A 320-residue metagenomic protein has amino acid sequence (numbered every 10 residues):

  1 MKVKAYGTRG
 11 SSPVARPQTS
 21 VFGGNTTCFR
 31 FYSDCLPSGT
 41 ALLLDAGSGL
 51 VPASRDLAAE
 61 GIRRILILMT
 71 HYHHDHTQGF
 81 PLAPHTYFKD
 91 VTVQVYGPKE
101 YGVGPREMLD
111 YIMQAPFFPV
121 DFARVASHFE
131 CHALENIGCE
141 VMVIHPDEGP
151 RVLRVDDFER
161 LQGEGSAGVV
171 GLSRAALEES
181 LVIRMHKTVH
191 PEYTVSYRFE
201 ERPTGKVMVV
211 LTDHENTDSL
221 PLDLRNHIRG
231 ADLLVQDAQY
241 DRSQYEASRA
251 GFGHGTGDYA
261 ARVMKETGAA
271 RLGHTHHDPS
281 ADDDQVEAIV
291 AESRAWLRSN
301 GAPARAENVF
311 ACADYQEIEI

Functional and structural regions predicted by a protein language model:
M1-K206, D283-I320: Binuclear metal-dependent hydrolase catalytic cores
E200-V209, H214-A313: Cap/insert and terminal regions of metallo-dependent hydrolase folds
